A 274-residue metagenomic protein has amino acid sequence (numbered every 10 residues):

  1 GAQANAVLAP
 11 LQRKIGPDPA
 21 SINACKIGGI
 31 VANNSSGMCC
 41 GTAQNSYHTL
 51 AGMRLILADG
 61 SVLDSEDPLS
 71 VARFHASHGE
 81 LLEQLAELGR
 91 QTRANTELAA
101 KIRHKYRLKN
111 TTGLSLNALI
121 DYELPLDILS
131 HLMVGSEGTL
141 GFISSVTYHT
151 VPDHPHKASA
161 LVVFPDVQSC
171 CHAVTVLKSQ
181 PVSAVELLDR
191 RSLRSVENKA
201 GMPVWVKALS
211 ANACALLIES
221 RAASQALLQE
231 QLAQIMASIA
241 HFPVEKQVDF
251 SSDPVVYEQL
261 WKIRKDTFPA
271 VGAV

Functional and structural regions predicted by a protein language model:
G1-Q168, A173-V174: FAD-binding subdomain of flavoenzyme oxidoreductases
A118-L126, S130-V274: C-terminal substrate-recognition/cap domain of FAD-linked oxidoreductases
